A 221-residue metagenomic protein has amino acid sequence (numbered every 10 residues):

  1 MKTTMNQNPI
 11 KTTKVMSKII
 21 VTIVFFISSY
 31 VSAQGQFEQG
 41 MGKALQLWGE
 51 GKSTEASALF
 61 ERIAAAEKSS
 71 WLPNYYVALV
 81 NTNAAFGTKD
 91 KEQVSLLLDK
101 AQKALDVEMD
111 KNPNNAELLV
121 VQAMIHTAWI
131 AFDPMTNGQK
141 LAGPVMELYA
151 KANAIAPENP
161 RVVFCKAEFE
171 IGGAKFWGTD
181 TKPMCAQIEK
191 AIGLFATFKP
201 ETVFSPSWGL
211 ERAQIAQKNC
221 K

Functional and structural regions predicted by a protein language model:
M1-G40: Bacterial Sec-dependent N-terminal signal peptides
G35-G42, A66-G87, N114-F132, P160-G173 (+1 more regions): Amphipathic alpha-helical repeat scaffolds of TPR domains
Q39-T54, L59, G87: Alpha-helical segment of the N-proximal tetratricopeptide repeat
A44-W48, A85-L97, W129-L141, G173-P183: Short coil/turn connectors between adjacent alpha-helices in alpha-solenoid helical repeat scaffolds
I63, E108, K151-A152, A191: Canonical positions in the second alpha-helix
L97, Q102, Q139-E147, G178-K199: TPR/TPR-like (Sel1-like) alpha-helical repeat modules
N137-V145, Y149-A152, P157-V163, E170-T179: Outer-membrane beta-barrel transmembrane domain signature
